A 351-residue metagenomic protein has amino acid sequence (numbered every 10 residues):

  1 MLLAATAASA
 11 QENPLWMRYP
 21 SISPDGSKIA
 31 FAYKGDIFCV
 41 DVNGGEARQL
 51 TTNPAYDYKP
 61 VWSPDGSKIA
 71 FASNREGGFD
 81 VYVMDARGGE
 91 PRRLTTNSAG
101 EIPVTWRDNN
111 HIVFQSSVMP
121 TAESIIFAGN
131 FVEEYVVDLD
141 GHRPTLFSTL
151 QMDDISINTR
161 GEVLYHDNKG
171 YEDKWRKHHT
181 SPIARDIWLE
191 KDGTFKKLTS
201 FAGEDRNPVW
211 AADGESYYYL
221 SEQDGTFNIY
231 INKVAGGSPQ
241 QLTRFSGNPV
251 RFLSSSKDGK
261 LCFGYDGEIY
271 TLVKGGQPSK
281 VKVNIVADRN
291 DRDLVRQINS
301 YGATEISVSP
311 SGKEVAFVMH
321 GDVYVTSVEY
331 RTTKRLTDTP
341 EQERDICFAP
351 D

Functional and structural regions predicted by a protein language model:
M1-E12: Bacterial Sec-dependent N-terminal signal peptides
Q11-D25: Short N-terminal segments immediately surrounding and downstream of signal-peptide cleavage
E12-P14, A32-F38, E46, T51-D57 (+17 more regions): A flexible loop/linker signature enriched in serine peptidases of the S9 family
S21, V61, T105, S156 (+4 more regions): Conserved beta-strand position repeated across blades of beta-propeller domains
P24-D25, P64-D65, R107-D108, N158-R160 (+4 more regions): Residue-level detector of Asp-centered blade-edge/turn motifs that repeat once per structural unit in beta-propeller
Q297, G302-V308: Glycine-rich phosphate/pyrophosphate-binding loop and adjacent beta-alpha nucleotide/cofactor-binding cores
